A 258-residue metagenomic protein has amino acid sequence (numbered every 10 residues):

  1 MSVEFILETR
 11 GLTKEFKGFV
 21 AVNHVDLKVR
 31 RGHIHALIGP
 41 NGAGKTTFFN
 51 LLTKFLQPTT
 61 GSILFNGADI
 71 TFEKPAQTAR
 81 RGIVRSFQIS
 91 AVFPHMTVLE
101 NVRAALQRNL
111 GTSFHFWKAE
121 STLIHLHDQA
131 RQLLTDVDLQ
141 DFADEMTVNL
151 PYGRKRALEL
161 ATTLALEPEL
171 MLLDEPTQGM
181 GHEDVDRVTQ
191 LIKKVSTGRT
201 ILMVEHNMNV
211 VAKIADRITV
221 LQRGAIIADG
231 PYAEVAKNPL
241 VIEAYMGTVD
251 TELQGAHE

Functional and structural regions predicted by a protein language model:
S2-E258: Glycine-rich phosphate-binding loops of nucleotide-dependent enzymes
